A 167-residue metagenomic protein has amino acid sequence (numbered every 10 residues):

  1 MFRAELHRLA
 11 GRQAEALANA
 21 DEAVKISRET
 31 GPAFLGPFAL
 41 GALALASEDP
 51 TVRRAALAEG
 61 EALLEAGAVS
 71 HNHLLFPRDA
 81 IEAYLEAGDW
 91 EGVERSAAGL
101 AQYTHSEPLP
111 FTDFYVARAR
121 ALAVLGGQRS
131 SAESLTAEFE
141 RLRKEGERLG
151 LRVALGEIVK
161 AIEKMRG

Functional and structural regions predicted by a protein language model:
M1-L6, A10-G11, A18-E22, I26-S27 (+2 more regions): Conserved binding/catalytic microenvironments
M1-R3, G11-A14, S27-L43, L64-D79 (+3 more regions): Alpha-solenoid helical repeat architecture
H7, L40, S47, Y84 (+3 more regions): Residue at a conserved register position within TPR or TPR-like alpha-solenoid repeats
G11, E48-T51, G88: Residue-level detector of the short coil/turn that links helix A to helix B within each tetratricopeptide repeat
A16, R53-A56, V93, S131 (+1 more regions): Single-residue signature of alpha-solenoid repeat helices
E22, E29, E59-A62, A66 (+3 more regions): The canonical alpha-helical register within tetratricopeptide repeats
S70-H71, Y84-G88: Compact structured core domains
V116-G167: C-terminal structured "cap/appendage" subdomains that terminate the fold
